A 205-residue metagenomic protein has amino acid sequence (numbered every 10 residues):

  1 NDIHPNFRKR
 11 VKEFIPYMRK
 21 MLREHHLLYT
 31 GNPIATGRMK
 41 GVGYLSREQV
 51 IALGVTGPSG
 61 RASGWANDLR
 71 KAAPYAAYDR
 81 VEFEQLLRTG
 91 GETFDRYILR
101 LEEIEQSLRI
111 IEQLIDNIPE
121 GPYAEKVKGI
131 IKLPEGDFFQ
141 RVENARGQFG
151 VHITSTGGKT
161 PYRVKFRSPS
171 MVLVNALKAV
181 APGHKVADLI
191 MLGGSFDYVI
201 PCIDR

Functional and structural regions predicted by a protein language model:
N1-R205: Active-site bordering "gate/hinge" segments that shape substrate access to catalytic or cofactor-binding pockets
